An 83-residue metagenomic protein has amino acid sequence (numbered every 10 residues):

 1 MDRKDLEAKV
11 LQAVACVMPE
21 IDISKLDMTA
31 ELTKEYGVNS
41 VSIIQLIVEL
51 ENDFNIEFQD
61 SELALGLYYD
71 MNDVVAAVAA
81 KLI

Functional and structural regions predicted by a protein language model:
D2-V38, N52-I83: Phosphopantetheine-dependent thiolation modules in NRPS/PKS and related acyl-activating systems
S42: Two-component histidine kinase catalytic core, primarily the HATPase_c
I47-V48: Short, hydrophobic-biased segments on the C-terminal half of alpha helices that form "recognition helices"
